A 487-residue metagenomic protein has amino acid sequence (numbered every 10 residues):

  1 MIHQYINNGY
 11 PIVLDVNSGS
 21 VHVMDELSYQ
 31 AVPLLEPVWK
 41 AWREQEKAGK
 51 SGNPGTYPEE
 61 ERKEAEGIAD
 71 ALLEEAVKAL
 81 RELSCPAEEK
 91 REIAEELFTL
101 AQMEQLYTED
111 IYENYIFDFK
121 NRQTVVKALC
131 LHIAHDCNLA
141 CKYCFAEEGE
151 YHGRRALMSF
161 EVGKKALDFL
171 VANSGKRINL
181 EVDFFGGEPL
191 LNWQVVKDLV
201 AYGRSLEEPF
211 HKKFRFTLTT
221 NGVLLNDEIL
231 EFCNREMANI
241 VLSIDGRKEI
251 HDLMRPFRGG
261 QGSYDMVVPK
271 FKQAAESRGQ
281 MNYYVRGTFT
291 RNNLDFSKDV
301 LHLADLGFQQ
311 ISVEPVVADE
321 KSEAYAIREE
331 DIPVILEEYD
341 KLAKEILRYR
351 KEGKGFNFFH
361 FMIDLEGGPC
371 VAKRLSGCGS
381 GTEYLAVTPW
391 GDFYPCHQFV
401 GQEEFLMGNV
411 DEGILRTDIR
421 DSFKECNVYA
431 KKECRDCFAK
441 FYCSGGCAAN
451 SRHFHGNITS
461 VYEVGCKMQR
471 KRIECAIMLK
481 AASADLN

Functional and structural regions predicted by a protein language model:
M1-V38, S51-G55, E60-K63: Acidic, low-complexity/disordered tracts enriched in E/D and polar residues
H3-V23, P86-C130: N-terminal [4Fe-4S]-dependent radical SAM core
K40-S84: Short acidic, hydrophobic short linear motifs in intrinsically disordered regions
T124, A128-E161: Canonical Radical SAM [4Fe-4S] cluster-binding loop centered on the CxxxCxxC motif and its immediate flanking residues
G163, L167-D183, N192-V316: Radical SAM/AdoMet-radical enzyme domain recognition
L253-D265, K272, E276-S380, Y384 (+1 more regions): Radical SAM enzyme [4Fe-4S]-AdoMet core and its adjacent flexible, acidic and glycine-rich loops/tails across
P333-G367, H397-S444: C-terminal accessory region of radical SAM enzymes
K424, V428-R472: Cysteine-cluster motifs in flexible loop/terminal segments that predominantly coordinate metals
